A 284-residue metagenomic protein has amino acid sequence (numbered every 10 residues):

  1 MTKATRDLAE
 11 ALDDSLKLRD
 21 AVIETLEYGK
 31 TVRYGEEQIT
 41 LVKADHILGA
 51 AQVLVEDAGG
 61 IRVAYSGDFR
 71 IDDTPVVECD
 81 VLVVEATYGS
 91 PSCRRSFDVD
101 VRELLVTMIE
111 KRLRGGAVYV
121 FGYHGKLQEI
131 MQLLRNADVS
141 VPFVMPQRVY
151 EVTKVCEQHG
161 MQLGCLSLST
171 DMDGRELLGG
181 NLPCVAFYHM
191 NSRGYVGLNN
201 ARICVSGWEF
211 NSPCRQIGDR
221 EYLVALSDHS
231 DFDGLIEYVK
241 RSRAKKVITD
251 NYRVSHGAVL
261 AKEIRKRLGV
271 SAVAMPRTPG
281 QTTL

Functional and structural regions predicted by a protein language model:
M1-F121, G125, N136-A137: His/Asp/Glu-rich metal-coordinating catalytic cores of metallo-dependent phosphodiesterases/hydrolases acting on
T2, E85, P146, S206 (+1 more regions): Conserved residues at the C-terminal ends of beta-strands
L18-V22, Y34-E37, L163-L166, G180-N181 (+2 more regions): A short helix-to-beta-strand connector/capping loop
V22-E24, V63-R70, Q162-S169, P183-Y188 (+1 more regions): Short gly/ser/thr-rich secondary-structure transition/capping motifs
G29, V76-E78, S90-L178, K246-L284: Binuclear metal-ion centers of metallo-dependent hydrolases, dominated by the metallo-beta-lactamase
T40, L54, A64, A117-F121 (+4 more regions): Conserved beta-strand elements of the Class I
A50, D72-D73, L127-M131, R193 (+2 more regions): Short, well-ordered alpha-helical microsegments
S169-L284: C-terminal regulatory/interaction regions
